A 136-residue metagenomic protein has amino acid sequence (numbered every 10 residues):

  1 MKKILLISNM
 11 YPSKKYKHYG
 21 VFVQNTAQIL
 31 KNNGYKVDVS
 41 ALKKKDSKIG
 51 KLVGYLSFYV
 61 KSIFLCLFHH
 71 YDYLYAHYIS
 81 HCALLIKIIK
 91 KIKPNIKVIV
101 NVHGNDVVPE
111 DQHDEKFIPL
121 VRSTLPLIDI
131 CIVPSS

Functional and structural regions predicted by a protein language model:
M1-K44, P126: N-terminal subdomain of nucleotide-sugar transferases
L6, F64-C82, I96-I99: Short N-terminal targeting/anchoring amphipathic segment
K15-Y19, I49-L52, E110-E115: Short, solvent-exposed loop/turn segments at secondary-structure boundaries
D38-C66, Y75-S80, P109: A short, charged, and often flexible helix/loop element on the N-terminal side of the glycosyltransferase catalytic
G54-S57, I96-I99, V107-L127: Nucleotide-sugar donor phosphate/pyrophosphate-binding loop at the beta->alpha transition of glycosyltransferases
Y73, I88-V108, I130-I132: Active-site proximal beta-strand in glycosyltransferases
Y78, G104, S135-S136: Helix N-cap/beta->alpha junction signal
P126-S136: A short, active-site helix/loop in glycosyltransferases that binds the activated sugar's phosphate group
